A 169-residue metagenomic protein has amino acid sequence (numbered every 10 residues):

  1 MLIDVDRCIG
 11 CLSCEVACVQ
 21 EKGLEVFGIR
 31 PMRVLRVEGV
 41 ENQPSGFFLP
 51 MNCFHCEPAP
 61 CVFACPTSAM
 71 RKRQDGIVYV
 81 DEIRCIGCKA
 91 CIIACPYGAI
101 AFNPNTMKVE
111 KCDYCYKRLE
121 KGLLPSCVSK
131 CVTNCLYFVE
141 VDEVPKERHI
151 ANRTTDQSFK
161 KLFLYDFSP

Functional and structural regions predicted by a protein language model:
M1-P169: Non-ligating segments of multi-cofactor redox enzymes
